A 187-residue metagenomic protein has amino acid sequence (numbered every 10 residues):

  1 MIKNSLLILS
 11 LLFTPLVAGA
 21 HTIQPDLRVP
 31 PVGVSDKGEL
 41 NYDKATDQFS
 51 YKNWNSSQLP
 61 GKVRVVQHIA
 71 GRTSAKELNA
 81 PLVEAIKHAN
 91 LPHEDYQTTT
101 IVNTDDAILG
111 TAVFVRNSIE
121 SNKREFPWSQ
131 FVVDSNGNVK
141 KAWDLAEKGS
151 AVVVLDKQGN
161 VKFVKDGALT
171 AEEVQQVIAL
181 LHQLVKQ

Functional and structural regions predicted by a protein language model:
M1-S5: Positively charged n-region of N-terminal signal peptides that target proteins for export
S10-G19: Hydrophobic h-region of N-terminal signal peptides that target proteins for export in Gram-negative bacteria
G19-V29: Cleaved targeting-peptide boundary
V32-V63: A short beta-strand-turn-helix
Q67-N122: Structural microenvironment flanking redox-active thiols in thiol-disulfide oxidoreductases
G71-S74, T104-I108, N136-V139, V161 (+1 more regions): Solvent-exposed loop/turn segments at secondary-structure junctions within structured extracellular/periplasmic domains
Q97-I101, F114-A146: Short, internal strand/loop/helix patches that form the active-site neighborhood or redox-interaction surface
K148-Q187: Thiol-/selenol-based redox modules, centered on thioredoxin-like and closely related oxidoreductase domains
